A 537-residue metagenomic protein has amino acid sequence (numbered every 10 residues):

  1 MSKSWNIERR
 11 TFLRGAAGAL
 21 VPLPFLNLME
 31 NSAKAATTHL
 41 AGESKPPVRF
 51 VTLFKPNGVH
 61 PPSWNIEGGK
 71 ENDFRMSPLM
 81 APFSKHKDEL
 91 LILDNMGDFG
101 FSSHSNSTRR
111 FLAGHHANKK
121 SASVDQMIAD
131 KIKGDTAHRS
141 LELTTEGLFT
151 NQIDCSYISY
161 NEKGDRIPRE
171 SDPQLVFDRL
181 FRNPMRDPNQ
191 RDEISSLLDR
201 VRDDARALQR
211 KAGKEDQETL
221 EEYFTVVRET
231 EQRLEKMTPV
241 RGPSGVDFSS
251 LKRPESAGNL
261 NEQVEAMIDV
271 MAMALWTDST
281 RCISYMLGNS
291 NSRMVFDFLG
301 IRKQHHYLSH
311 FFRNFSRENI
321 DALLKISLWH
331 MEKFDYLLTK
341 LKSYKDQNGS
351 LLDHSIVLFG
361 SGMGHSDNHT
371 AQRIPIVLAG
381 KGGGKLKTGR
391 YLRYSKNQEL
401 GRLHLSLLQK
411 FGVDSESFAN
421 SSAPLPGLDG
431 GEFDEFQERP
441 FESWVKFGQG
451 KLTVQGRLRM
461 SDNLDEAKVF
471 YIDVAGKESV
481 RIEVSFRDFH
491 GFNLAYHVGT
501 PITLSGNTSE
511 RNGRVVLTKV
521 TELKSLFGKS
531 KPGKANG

Functional and structural regions predicted by a protein language model:
S2-R439: Ligand-binding pockets and gating/stacking loops
Q437-G450: Short boundary/loop segments of OB/S1/cold-shock single-stranded nucleic-acid-binding domains
Q449-E466: Structural detector for short beta-strands of small beta-barrel domains
V454-L458, G499-T508: OB-fold and OB-like beta-barrel modules that bind single-stranded nucleic acids
D465-V484: OB-fold (S1/OB) nucleic-acid-binding surfaces
F489-T503: Short nucleic-acid-contacting surface segments enriched for D/E, G, S/T with interspersed K/R
R511-G533: OB-fold/S1-family single-stranded nucleic acid-binding modules
N536-G537: Short, solvent-exposed mixed-charge patches
